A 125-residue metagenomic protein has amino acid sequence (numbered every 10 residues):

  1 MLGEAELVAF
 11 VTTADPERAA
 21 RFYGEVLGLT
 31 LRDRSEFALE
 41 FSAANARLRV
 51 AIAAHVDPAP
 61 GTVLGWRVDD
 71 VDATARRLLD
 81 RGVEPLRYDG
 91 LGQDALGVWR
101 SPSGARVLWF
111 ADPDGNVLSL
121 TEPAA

Functional and structural regions predicted by a protein language model:
M1-L2, R81-A125: Vicinal oxygen chelate
M1-R18, R47, G61-W66, T121-A125: N-terminal beta-strand motif that seeds the catalytic metal site of vicinal oxygen chelate
R18, V71-A75: Short, conserved charged micro-motifs
A19-G24, L78, G115: Conserved active-site tyrosine of GNAT-family acetyltransferases
T30-V63, L86, V117-E122: Conserved short beta-strand elements that form part of the metal-binding/catalytic scaffold of enzyme active sites
E40, G65, V107-W109: Conserved hydrophobic/aromatic beta-strand scaffold that supports enzyme active sites
